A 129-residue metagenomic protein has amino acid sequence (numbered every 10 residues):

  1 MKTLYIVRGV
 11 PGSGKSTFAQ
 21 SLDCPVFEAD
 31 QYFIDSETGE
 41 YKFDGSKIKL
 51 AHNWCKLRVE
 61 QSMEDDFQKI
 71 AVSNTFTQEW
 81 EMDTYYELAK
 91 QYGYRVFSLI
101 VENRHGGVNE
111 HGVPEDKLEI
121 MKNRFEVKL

Functional and structural regions predicted by a protein language model:
L4: Walker A (P-loop) ATP-phosphate-binding motif of ABC ATPase nucleotide-binding domains
V7: Hydrophobic anchor at the beta1->P-loop junction of P-loop NTPases
V10-P11: The conserved Walker
G14: Conserved glycine(s) of the Walker
F18: Hydrophobic positions on the alpha1 helix immediately C-terminal to the Walker A/P-loop
S21: Active-site signature of alpha/beta-hydrolase-fold catalytic machinery across serine- and Asp/Cys-nucleophile hydrolases
P25-E37: Short beta-strand-centered segment that lines the nucleotide-binding/catalytic pocket of NTP-utilizing
K42, S46, L50, K56-Q68 (+1 more regions): Replace "adjacent to P-loop NTPase cores in ATP/GTP-dependent enzymes" with "adjacent to NTP-binding cores
